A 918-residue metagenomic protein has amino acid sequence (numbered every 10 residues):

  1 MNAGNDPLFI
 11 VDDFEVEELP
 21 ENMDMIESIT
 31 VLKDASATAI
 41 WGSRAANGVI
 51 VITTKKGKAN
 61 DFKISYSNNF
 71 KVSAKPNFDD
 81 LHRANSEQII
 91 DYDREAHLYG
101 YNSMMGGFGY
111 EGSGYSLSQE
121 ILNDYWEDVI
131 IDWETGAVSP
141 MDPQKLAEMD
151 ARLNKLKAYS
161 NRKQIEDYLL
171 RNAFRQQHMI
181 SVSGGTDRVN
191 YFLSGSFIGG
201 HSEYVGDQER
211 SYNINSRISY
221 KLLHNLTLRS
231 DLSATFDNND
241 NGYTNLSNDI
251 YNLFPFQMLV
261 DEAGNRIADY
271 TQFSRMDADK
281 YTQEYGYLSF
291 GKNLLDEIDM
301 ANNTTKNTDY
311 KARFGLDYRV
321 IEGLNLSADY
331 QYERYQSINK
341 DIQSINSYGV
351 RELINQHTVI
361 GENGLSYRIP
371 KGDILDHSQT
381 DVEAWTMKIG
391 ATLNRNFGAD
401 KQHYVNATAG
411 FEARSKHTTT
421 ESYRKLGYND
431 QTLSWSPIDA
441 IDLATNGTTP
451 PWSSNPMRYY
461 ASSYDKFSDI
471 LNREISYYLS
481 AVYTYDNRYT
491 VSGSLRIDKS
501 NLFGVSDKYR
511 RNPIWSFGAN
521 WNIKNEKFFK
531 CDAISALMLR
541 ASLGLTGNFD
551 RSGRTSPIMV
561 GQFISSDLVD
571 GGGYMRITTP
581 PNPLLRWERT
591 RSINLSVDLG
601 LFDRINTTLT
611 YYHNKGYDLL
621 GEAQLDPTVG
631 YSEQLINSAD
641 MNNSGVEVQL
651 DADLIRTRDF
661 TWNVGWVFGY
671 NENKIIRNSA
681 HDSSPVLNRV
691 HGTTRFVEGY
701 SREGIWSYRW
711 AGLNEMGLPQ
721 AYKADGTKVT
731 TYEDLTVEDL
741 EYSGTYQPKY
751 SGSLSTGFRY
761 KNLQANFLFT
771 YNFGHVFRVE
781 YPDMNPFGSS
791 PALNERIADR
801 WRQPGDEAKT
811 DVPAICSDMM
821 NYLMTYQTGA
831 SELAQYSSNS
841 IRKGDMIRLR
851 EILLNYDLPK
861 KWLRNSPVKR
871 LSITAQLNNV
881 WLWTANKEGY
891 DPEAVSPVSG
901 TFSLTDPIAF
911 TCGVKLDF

Functional and structural regions predicted by a protein language model:
M1-N215, Y220-L222, T227-R229, T235 (+3 more regions): Short, small/polar-rich motifs associated with maturation and membrane association, primarily at protein termini
D6, S211, R217-L226, L232-F236 (+3 more regions): Extracellular/periplasmic, surface-exposed regions of secreted and cell-surface proteins
S65-L156, R414, E421-D430, R656-Y746 (+2 more regions): Conserved small-residue
D80, E87-N102, R275-E297, I345-I369: A subset of solvent-exposed loop/turn segments in beta-rich extracellular surface proteins, enriched in glycine
I121, W126-S183, R188-S194, I267-R319 (+6 more regions): Outer-membrane beta-barrel transmembrane strand signature
N239-V260, N678-D682, A885: Low-complexity intrinsically disordered tracts that form flexible linkers/tails across taxa
D249-V260, G349-V382, T420: Replace "related TpsB outer-membrane translocases also match" with "some related outer-membrane beta-barrels such as
L295, G349-L353, T358-I360, N772-S872: Extracytoplasmic gating/loop element in the C-terminal half of outer-membrane beta-barrel translocons and assembly
